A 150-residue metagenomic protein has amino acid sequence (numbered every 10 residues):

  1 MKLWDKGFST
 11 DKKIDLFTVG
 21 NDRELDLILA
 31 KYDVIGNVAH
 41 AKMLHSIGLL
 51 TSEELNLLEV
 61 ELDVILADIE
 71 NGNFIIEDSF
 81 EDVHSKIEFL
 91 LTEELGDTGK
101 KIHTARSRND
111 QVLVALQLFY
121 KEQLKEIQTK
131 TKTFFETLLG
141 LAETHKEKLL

Functional and structural regions predicted by a protein language model:
M1-L150: A helix-coil-helix interface module used to build multimeric assemblies and to scaffold catalytic/cofactor sites
